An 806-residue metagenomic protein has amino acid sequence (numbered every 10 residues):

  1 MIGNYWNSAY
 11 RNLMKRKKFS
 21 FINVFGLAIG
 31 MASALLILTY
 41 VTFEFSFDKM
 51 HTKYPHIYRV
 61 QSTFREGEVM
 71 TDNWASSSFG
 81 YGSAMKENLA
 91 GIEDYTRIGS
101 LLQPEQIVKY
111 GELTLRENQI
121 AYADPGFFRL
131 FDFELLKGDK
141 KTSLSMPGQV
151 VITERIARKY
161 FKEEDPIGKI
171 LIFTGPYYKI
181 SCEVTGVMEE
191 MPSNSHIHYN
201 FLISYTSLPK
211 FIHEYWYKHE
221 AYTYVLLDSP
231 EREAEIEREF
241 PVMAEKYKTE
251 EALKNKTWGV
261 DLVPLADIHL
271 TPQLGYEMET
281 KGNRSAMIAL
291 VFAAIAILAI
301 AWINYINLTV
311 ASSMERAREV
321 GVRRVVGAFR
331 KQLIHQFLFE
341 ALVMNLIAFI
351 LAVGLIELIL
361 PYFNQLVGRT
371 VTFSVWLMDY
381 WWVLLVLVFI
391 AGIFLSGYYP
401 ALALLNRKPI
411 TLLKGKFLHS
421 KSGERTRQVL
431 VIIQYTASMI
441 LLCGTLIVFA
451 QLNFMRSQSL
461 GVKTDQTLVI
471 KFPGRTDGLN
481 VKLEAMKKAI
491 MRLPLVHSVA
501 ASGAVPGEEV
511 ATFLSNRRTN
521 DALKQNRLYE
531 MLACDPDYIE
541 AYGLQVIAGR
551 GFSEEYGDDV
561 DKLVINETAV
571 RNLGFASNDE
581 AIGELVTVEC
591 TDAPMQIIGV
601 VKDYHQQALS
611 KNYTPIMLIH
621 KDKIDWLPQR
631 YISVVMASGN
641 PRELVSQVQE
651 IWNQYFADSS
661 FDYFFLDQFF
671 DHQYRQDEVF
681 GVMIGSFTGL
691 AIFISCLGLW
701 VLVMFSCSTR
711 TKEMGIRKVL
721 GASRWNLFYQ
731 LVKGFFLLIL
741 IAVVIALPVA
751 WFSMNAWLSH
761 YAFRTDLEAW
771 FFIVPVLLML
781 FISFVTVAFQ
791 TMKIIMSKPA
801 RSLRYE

Functional and structural regions predicted by a protein language model:
M1-R11, K15-F19, H51, E233 (+7 more regions): Membrane-helix entry/capping segments
W6-I22, G26, A301-M344, N406-F417 (+2 more regions): Intracellular coupling helices
K15-V41, K281-R318, N345-L346, T426-Q451 (+4 more regions): Hydrophobic alpha-helical transmembrane segments of multi-pass inner-membrane transport and secretion
I29-Y58, I359-G368, A437-D465, A756-R764: Alpha-helical transmembrane segments
A32, L36-T39, D261, L265 (+3 more regions): Small-residue-rich transmembrane alpha-helices
I37-E105, K218-Y224, E237-E239, G259-L270 (+4 more regions): Membrane-proximal extracellular/periplasmic loop immediately following the first transmembrane helix
D124-K137, G148-G282, A485-Q676: Mid-to-C-terminal secondary-structure elements that act as membrane-proximal/extracytoplasmic interface segments
K281-I347, L351-L360, N364-Q365, Y380-V383: Hydrophobic alpha-helical bundles that form the membrane domains of multi-pass transporters
